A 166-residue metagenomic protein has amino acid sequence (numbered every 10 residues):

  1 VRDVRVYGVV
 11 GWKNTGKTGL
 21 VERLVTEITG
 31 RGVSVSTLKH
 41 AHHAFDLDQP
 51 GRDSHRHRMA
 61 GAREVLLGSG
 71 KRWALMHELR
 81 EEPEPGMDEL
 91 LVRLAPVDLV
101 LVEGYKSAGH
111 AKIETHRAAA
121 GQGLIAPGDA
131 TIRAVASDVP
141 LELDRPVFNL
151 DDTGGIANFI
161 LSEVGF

Functional and structural regions predicted by a protein language model:
V1-V4: Phosphate-binding P-loop
Y7-T29: Glycine-rich phosphate-binding P-loop
W12, H40-A41, P50, S69-G70 (+2 more regions): Fold-independent oxyanion-binding glycine-rich loops and adjacent beta-strand/coil segments at enzyme active sites
R23-D88: N-terminal phosphate/diphosphate-binding loop that engages ATP/GTP or pyrophosphate donors across diverse enzyme folds
V25, L91, Q122-I125: A generic local secondary-structure boundary/capping motif
E78-Y105: Phosphate-binding/switch loop-helix module in NTP-utilizing enzymes
L99-F166: Phosphate/Mg2+-binding loops and adjacent switch elements in nucleotide/diphosphate-handling enzyme cores
